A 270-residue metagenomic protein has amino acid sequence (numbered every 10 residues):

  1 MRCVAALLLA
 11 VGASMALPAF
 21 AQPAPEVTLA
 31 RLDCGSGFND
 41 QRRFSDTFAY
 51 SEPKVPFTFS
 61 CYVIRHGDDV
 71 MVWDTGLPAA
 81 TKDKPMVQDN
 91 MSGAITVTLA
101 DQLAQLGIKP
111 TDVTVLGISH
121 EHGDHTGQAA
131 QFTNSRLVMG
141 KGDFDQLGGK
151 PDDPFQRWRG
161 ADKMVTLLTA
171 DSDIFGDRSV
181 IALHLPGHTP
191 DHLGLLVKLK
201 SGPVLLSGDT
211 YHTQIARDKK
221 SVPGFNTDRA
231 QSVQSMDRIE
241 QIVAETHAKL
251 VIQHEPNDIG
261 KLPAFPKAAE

Functional and structural regions predicted by a protein language model:
A5-M15: Bacterial N-terminal signal peptides
M15-D101, D112, S201-G208, A244-K249: Metallo-beta-lactamase
Q22-E26, I95-V97, D101-D112, M139-H184 (+1 more regions): Metallo-beta-lactamase
D69, P78, R157, K163 (+2 more regions): Metallo-beta-lactamase
D74, H120, H188: Conserved G/P- and acidic residue-centered "switch" motifs that form tight phosphate/ATP-binding loops in soluble
T81-V138: Active-site metal-binding motif and surrounding structural segment of the metallo-beta-lactamase
D83-S92, H212-N226, A268-A269: Active-site gating loops and adjacent loop-to-helix segments of metal-dependent hydrolytic enzymes
G123-Q131, G260-E270: Short, electropositive alpha-helical surface patch
